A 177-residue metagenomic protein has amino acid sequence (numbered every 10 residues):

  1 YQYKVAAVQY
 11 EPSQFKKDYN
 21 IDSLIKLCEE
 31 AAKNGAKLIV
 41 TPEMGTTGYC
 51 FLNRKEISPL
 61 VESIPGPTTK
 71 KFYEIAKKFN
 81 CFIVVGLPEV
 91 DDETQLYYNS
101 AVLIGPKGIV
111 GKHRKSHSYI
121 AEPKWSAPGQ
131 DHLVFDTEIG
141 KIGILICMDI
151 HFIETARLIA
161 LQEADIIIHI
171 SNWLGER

Functional and structural regions predicted by a protein language model:
Y1-A6: Extreme N-terminal starter segment of soluble prokaryotic enzymes
V8, V84-G86, I168-N172: Short beta-strands and strand-loop turn motifs
Q9, G35, E163: Conserved functional loop/turn residues at catalytic and ligand-binding sites
Q9-F15: Short polar catalytic/cofactor-binding loops
Y10, P88, S118: Residues that form or immediately flank small-molecule/cofactor binding pockets and catalytic motifs
K17, I21, K26-P106, G175-R177: Cys-nucleophile CN-hydrolase/nitrilase-fold catalytic domain and related Cys-dependent amidase chemistry that acts on
D91-I166, I170-R177: Active-site catalytic loop in hydrolytic enzyme cores
